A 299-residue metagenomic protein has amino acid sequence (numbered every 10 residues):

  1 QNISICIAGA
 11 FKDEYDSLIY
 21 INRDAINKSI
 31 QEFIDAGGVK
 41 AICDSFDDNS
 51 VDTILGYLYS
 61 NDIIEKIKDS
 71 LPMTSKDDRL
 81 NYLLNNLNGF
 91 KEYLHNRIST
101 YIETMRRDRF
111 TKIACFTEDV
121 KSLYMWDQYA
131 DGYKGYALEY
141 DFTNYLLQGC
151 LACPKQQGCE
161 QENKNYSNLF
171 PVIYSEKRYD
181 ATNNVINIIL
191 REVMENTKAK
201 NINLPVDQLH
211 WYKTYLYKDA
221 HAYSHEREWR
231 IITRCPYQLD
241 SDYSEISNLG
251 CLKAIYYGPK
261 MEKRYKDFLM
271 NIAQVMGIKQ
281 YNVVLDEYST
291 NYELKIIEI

Functional and structural regions predicted by a protein language model:
Q1-I299: Partner-binding and oligomerization surfaces adjacent to conserved cores of proteins that assemble macromolecular
